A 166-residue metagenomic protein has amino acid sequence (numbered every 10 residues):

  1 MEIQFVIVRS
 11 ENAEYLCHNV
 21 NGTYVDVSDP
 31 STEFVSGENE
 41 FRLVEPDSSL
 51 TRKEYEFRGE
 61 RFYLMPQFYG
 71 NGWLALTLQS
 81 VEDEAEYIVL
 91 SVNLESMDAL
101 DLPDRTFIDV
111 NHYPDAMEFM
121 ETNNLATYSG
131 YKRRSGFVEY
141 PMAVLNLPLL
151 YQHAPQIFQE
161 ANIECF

Functional and structural regions predicted by a protein language model:
M1-E2, I163-F166: Short intrinsically disordered terminal tails
I3-S10: A short beta-strand micro-motif
V8, T23-V27, N71-E82, A143-L145: Generic recognition of long tandem-repeat/solenoid scaffolds
Y15-N19: Short beta-strand-centered aromatic/proline hotspots
T32-F41, Q79-N124: Acidic, aromatic-enriched beta-alpha/helix-loop junctions
N39-V44, M142-A143: Generic detector of short, aliphatic-rich beta-strand segments that form the cores of beta-sheets in diverse domain
P46-L100, N162-E164: Charged, low-complexity intrinsically disordered segments and flexible loops
V110-A161: Short, compact, well-ordered microdomains
